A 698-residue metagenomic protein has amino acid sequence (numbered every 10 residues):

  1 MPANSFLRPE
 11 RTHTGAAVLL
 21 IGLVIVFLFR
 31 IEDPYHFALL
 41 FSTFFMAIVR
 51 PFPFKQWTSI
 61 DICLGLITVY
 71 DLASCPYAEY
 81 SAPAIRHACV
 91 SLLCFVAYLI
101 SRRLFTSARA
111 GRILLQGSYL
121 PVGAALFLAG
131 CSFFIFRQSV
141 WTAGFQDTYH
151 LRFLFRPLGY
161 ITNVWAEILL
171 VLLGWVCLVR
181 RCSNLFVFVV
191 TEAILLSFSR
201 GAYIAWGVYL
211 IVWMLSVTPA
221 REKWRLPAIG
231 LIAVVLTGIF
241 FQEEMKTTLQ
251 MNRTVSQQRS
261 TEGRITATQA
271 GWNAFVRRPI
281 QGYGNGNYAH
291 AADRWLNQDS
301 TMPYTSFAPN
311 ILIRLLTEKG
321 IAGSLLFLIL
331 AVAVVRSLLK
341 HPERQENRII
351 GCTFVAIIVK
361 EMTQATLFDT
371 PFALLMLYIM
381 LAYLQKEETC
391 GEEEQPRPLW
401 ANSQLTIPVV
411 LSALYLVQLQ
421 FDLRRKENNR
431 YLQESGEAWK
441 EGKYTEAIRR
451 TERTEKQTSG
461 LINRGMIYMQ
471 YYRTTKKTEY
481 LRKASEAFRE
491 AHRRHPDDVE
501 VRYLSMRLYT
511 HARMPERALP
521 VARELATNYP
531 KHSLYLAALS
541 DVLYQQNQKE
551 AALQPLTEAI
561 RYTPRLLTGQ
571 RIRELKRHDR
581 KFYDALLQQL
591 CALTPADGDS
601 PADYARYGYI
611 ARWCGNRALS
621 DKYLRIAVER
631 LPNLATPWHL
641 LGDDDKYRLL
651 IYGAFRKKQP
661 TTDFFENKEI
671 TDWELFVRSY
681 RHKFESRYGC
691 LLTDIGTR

Functional and structural regions predicted by a protein language model:
M1-R86, L92-R112, Q116, V179-R181 (+24 more regions): Transmembrane signal-anchor hairpin modules in multi-pass inner-membrane enzymes, especially those that act on
V18-V24, L40-M46, L92-V96, R112-Y149 (+8 more regions): Alpha-helical transmembrane segments of multi-pass inner-membrane proteins
V24-I31, N310-K319, I349-I379: Membrane helix-loop boundary segments at the extracytoplasmic
G238-A270, H290-D293, R425-A438: Flexible juxtamembrane loops connecting transmembrane helices in multi-pass membrane enzymes that build or modify
I265-T305, L315, K319-L326: TM-adjacent membrane-interface loops and short helices in multi-pass inner/ER membrane proteins
T454, E490-A491, E524-L525, A559 (+2 more regions): Canonical positions in the second alpha-helix
